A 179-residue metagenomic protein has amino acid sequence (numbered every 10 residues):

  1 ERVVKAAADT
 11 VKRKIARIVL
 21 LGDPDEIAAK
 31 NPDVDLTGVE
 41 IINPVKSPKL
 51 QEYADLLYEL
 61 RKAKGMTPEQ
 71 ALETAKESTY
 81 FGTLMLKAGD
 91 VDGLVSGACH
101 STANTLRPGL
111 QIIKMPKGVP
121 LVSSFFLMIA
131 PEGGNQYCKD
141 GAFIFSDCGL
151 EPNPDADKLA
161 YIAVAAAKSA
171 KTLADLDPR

Functional and structural regions predicted by a protein language model:
E1-R179: Anion-binding alpha/beta catalytic cores of soluble intermediary-metabolism enzymes, centered on
